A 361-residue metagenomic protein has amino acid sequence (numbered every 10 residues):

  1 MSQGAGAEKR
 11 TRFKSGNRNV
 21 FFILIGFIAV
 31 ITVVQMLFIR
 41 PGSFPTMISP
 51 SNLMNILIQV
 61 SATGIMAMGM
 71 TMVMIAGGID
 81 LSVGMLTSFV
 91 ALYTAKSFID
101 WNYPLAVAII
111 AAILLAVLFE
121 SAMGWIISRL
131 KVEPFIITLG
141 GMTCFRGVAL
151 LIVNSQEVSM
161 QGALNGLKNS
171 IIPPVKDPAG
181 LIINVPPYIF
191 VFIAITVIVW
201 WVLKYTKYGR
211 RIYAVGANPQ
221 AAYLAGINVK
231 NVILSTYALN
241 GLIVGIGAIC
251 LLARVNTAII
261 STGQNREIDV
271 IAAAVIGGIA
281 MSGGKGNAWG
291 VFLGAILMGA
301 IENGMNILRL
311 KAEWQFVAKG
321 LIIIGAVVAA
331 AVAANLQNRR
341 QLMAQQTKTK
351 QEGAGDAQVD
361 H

Functional and structural regions predicted by a protein language model:
M1-V33, L37, A217, L224-N231 (+1 more regions): Cytosolic-side transmembrane-helix boundaries in multi-pass membrane proteins
F21-M36, M70, I113, R146-G147 (+5 more regions): Hydrophobic core segments of alpha-helical transmembrane domains in multi-pass membrane transport and ion-translocation
G26-P45, A76, I152, W200-K207: Structural signal for alpha-helical transmembrane segments and their membrane-water exit/capping regions in multi-pass
A29-M36, S49-W101, I126-V132, A274 (+2 more regions): Single transmembrane alpha-helix segments in multi-pass membrane proteins
N102-T143, L293: Alpha-helical transmembrane segments within multi-pass membrane transporters and channels
Y103-I109, L118-M123, I127, V175-A258: Helix-loop-helix "hairpin" substructures at the membrane interface of multi-pass membrane proteins
P134-Y208, V232-S235, V255-I260, Q341-H361: Transmembrane helix-bundle core of multi-pass membrane transporters and related energy-transducing complexes
V244, R254-G320: Transmembrane alpha-helical segments in multi-pass inner-membrane proteins
